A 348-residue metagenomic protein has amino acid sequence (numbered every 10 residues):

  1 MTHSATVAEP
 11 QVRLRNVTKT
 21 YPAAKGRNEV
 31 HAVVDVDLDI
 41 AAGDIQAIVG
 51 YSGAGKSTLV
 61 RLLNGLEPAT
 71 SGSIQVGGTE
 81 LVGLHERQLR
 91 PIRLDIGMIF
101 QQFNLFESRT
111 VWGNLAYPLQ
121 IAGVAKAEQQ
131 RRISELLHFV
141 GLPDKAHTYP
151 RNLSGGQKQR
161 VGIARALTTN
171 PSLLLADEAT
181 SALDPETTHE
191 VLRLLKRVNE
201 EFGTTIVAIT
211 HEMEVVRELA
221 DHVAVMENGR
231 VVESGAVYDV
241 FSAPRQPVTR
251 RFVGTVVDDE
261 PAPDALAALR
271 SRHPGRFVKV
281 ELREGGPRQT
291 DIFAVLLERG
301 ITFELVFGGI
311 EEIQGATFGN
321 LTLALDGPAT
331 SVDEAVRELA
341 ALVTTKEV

Functional and structural regions predicted by a protein language model:
R27-V30, L81-G97, I121, K126-A127 (+1 more regions): ABC ATPase NBD coupling module
N64: Helix-to-loop junction immediately C-terminal to a conserved catalytic motif
T79-E80, A116, Q120, A127-D144: Conserved ABC ATPase "signature" region
T148-R151, T168-T169: Conserved signature/switch motifs of ABC ATPase nucleotide-binding domains
V216-E218: A short, surface-exposed alpha-helical micro-motif characterized by mixed small hydrophobic and charged/polar residues
S234-G235, A243: ABC ATPase "signature
